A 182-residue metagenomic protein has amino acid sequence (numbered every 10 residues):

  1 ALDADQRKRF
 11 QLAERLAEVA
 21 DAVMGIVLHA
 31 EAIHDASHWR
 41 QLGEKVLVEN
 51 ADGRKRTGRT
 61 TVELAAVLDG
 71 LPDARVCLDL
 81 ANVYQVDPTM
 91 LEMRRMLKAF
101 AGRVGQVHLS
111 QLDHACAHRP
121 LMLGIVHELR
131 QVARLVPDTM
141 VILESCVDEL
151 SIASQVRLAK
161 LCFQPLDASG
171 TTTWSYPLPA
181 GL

Functional and structural regions predicted by a protein language model:
A1, L28-I33, N50-D52, E144-V147: Structural motif
A4-R15, D21, E44-K45, T61-L80 (+1 more regions): Histidine-acidic metal/acid-base catalytic patches
D21-L28: Metal-centered catalytic cores of metalloenzymes
A30-L42: Active-site-adjacent beta->alpha loops and helix N-cap segments on the catalytic face of soluble alpha/beta enzymes
I33-D35, D52-K55, N82-Q85: Short, catalytically relevant binding-site loops at active-site mouths
T57-R59: Active-site core of PLP-dependent enzymes with the aminotransferase class I/II
